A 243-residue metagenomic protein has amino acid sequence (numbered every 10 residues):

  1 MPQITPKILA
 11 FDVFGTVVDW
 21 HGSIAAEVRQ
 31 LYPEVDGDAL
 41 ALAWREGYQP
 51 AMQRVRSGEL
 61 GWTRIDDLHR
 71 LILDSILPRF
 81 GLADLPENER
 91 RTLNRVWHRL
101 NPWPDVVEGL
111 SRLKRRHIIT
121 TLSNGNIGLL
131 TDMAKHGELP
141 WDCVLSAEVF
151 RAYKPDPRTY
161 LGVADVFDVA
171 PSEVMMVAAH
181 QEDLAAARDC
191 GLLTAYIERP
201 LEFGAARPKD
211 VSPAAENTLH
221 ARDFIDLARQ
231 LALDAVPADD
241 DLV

Functional and structural regions predicted by a protein language model:
P2-P6, S111, G125-V243: Asp-based, Mg2+/Mn2+-dependent phosphohydrolase catalytic module
Q3-P104: N-terminal helical cap/lid subdomain that shapes the substrate entry/recognition surface in HAD-like hydrolases
H21-G22, V107, D156-P157: Conserved strand-to-helix beginnings and helix N-cap segments that scaffold or border functional pockets
A26, Q30, L71, S75 (+6 more regions): Residue-level signal for well-ordered alpha-helical scaffold segments within enzymatic catalytic domains
Y32, D36, G81, R116-H117 (+3 more regions): Glycine-centered loop/turn motif at secondary-structure junctions
D67-I72, E108, R158, R222: Generic recognition of short, well-ordered alpha-helical interface segments
E87-H136, V144-A147: Substrate-recognition element of Asp-dependent hydrolases with the DxDx(T/V) motif
